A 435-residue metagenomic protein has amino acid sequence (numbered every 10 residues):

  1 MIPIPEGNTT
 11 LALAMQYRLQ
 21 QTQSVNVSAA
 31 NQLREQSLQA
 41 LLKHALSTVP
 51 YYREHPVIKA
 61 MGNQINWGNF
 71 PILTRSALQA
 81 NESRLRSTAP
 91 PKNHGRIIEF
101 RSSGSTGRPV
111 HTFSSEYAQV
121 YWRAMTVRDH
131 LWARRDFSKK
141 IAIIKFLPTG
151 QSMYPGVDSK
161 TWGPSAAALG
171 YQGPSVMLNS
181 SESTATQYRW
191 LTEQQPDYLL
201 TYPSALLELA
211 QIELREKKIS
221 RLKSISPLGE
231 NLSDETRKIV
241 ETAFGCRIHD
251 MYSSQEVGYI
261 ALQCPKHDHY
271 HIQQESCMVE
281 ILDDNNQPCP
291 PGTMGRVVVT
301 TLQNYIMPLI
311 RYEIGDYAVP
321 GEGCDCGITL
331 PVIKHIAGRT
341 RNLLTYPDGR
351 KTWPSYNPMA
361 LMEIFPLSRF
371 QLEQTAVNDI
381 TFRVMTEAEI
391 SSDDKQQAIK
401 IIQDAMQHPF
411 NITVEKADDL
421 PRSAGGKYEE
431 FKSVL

Functional and structural regions predicted by a protein language model:
M1-R101, G107-K140, L147, E193 (+7 more regions): Nucleotide 5′-phosphate-binding alpha/beta core
A40, P148-Q273: Conserved adenylate-forming
A45, S102, I141, L199 (+6 more regions): Residue-level signal for inorganic ion chemistry
I97, S276, L367: Short coil/loop residues immediately preceding or within conserved phosphate-binding loops of NTP-utilizing enzyme
K140-I143, V298: Short, well-ordered beta-strand segments
I141, S175, I248, V279 (+1 more regions): Generic structural signal for residues in well-ordered beta-strands
L199, Q303-P409: AMP-binding/adenylate-forming catalytic core of the ANL superfamily
L232-C324, T340-N342: Conserved AMP-binding/adenylate-forming
